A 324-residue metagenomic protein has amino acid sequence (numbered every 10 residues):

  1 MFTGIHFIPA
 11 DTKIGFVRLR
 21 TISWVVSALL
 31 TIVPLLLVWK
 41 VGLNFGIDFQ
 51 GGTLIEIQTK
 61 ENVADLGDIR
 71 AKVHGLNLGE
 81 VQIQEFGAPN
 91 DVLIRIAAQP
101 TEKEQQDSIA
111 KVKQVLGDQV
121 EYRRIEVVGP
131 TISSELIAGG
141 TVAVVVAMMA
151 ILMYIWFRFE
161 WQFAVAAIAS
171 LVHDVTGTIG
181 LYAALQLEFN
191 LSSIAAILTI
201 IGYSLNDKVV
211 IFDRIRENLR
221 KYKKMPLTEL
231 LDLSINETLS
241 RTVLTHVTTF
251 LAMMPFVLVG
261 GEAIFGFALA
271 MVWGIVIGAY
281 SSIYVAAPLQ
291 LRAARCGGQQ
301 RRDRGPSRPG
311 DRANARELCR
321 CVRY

Functional and structural regions predicted by a protein language model:
M1-Y324: A structural signal for conserved, well-ordered secondary-structure elements that form binding/interaction cores
